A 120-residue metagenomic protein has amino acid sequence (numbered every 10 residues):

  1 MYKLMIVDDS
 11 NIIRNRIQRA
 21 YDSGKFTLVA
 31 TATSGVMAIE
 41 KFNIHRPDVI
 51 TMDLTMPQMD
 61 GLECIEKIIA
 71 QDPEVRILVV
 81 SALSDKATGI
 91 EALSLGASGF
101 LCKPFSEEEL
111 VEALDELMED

Functional and structural regions predicted by a protein language model:
N11-A30: Two-component/phosphorelay signaling modules centered on CheY-like receiver
S34-M37, D60-E63: Acidic catalytic/metal-coordinating carboxylates
H45-T51: Active-site beta3 strand of CheY-like receiver
M56: Receiver (REC) domain active-site loop signature in two-component systems and cognate sites in sensor histidine kinases
L83-S84: Short, conserved "switch-loop" micro-motifs in signal-transduction and mechanochemical regulators
F105-L114: C-terminal output helix
